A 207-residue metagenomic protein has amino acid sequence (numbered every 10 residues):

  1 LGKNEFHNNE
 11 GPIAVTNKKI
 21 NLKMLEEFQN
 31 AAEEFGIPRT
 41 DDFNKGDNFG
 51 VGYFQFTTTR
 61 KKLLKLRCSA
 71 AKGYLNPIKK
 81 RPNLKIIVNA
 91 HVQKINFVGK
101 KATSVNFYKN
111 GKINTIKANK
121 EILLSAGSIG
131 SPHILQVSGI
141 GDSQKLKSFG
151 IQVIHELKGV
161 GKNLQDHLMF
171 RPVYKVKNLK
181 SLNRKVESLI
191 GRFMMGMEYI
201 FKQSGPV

Functional and structural regions predicted by a protein language model:
L1-A102, Y108, R171-G196: Conserved redox-cofactor binding core of oxidoreductases
G36, G99, S128-G130, I140-D142 (+1 more regions): Acidic glycine-/aspartate-rich tracts in secreted/extracellular proteins
A90, L124-A126, V137: Short, well-ordered coil/turn residues at beta-beta hairpins and beta-strand->alpha-helix junctions within
Q93-K94, I129-S131: Glycine-rich nucleotide phosphate-binding loop and flanking beta-alpha elements of Rossmann-like dinucleotide-binding
F97, H133-L135: Short glycine-/acidic-enriched loop or helix-start segments at secondary-structure transitions that form or flank
G111-I129: Core beta-strand elements of the Rossmann-like FAD/NAD(P) dinucleotide-binding domain in flavoenzyme oxidoreductases
P132, D142-V207: Mid-to-C-terminal "cap/lid" subdomains and adjacent gly/pro-rich loops that border and regulate access to redox
